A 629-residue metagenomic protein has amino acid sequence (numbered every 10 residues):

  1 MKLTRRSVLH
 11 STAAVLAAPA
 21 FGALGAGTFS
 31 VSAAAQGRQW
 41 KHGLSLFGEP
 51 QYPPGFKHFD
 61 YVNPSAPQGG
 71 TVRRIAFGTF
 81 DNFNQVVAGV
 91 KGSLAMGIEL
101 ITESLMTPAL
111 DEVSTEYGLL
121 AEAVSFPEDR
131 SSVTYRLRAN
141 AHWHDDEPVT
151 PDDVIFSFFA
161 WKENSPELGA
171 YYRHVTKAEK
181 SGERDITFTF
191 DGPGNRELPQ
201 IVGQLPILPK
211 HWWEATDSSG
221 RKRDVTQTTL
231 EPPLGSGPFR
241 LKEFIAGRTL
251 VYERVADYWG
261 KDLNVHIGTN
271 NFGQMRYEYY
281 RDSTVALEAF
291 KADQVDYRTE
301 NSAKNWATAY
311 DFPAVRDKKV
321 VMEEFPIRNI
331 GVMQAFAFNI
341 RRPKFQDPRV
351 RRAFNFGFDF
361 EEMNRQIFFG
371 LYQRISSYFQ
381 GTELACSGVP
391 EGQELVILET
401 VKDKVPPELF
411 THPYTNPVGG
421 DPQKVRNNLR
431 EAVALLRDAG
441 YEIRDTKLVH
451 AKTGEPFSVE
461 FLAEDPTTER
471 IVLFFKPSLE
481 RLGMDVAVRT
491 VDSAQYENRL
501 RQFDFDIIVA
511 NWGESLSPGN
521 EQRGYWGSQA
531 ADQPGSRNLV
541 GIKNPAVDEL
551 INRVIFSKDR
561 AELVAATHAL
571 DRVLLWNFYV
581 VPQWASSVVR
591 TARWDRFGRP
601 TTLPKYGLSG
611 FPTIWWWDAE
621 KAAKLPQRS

Functional and structural regions predicted by a protein language model:
V8, A14-V15, F29, A76-G78 (+8 more regions): Detector for C-terminal structural segments
G37-D129, F156-F159, L234-P238: N-terminal lobe/hinge region of extracytoplasmic solute-binding protein
F56, R74, A246, A286 (+2 more regions): Ligand/substrate-recognition segments at binding pockets and active sites
M96-S114, Q204-R276, R281-V285, A292-Q294 (+2 more regions): Gly/Pro-rich hinge or "lid" segments in bacterial periplasmic/extracellular proteins
G118-S125, H144, V149, T189-H211 (+4 more regions): Aromatic-rich, solvent-exposed beta-strand/loop patch
R136, A170-S218, S236-I245, P390-K402: Surface-exposed binding/hinge segments that line and control ligand-binding clefts or catalytic entry sites
R138, Q227, Y258-D311, R352 (+4 more regions): Ligand-site clamp/hinge motif
K177-K180, K242-E253, E278-R342, R349-A353 (+3 more regions): Extracellular/periplasmic solute-recognition and catalytic clefts
